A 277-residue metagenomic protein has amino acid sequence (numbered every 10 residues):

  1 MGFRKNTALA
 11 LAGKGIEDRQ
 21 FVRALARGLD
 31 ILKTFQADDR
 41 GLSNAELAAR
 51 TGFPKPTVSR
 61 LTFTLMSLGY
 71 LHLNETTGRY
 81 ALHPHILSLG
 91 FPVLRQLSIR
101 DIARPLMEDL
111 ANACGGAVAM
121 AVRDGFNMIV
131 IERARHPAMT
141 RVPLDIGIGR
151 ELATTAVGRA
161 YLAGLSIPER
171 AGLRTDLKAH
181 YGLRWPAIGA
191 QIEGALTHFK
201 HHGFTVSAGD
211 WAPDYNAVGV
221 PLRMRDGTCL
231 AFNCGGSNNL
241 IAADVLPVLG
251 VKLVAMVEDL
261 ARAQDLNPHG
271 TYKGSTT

Functional and structural regions predicted by a protein language model:
M1-G15, C229-T277: C-terminal effector-binding regulatory domain of bacterial HTH transcription factors
G2-D101, T228, E258-L266: N-terminal helix-turn-helix
F3-L11, M139-W211: Short, solvent-exposed recognition segments
F21-L25, R79, H83, Q96 (+8 more regions): Short, structured helix-loop boundary elements
R50, I102-A113, A119, H198 (+3 more regions): Amphipathic alpha-helical regulatory segments at dimerization interfaces that relay allosteric signals between sensory
L71-L73, M120-A121, L222: A structural signal for short hydrophobic beta-strand segments in well-ordered beta-sheet cores
T76-T77, A81-D176: Amphipathic alpha-helical effector-binding/dimerization core of metabolite-sensing transcriptional regulators
W185-V257: Extended hydrophobic
